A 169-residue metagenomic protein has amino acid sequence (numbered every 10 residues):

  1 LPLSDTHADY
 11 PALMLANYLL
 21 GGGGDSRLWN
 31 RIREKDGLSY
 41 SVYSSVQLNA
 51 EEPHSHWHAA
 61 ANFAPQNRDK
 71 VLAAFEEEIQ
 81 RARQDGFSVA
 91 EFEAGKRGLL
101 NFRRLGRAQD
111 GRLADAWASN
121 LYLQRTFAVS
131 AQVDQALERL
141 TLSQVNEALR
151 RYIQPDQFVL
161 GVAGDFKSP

Functional and structural regions predicted by a protein language model:
L1-R27: His/Glu-based metal-binding/catalytic segments typifying zinc-dependent metallopeptidases
L1-S4, N30-R139, Q157-G164: M16 family metallopeptidases and their MPP-like homologs
Y10, G22, S26, D69 (+4 more regions): Electropositive phosphate-/nucleotide-binding environments in soluble metabolic enzymes
N17-G21, N30, S119, R150: Generic alpha-helical structural context detector
D134-Q135, Q144-E147: Mature hydrolase/peptidase catalytic cores and their serpin-fold inhibitory cores, especially in secreted
N146-V162: Bilobed periplasmic-binding protein-like "clamshell/Venus-flytrap" ligand-binding domains
